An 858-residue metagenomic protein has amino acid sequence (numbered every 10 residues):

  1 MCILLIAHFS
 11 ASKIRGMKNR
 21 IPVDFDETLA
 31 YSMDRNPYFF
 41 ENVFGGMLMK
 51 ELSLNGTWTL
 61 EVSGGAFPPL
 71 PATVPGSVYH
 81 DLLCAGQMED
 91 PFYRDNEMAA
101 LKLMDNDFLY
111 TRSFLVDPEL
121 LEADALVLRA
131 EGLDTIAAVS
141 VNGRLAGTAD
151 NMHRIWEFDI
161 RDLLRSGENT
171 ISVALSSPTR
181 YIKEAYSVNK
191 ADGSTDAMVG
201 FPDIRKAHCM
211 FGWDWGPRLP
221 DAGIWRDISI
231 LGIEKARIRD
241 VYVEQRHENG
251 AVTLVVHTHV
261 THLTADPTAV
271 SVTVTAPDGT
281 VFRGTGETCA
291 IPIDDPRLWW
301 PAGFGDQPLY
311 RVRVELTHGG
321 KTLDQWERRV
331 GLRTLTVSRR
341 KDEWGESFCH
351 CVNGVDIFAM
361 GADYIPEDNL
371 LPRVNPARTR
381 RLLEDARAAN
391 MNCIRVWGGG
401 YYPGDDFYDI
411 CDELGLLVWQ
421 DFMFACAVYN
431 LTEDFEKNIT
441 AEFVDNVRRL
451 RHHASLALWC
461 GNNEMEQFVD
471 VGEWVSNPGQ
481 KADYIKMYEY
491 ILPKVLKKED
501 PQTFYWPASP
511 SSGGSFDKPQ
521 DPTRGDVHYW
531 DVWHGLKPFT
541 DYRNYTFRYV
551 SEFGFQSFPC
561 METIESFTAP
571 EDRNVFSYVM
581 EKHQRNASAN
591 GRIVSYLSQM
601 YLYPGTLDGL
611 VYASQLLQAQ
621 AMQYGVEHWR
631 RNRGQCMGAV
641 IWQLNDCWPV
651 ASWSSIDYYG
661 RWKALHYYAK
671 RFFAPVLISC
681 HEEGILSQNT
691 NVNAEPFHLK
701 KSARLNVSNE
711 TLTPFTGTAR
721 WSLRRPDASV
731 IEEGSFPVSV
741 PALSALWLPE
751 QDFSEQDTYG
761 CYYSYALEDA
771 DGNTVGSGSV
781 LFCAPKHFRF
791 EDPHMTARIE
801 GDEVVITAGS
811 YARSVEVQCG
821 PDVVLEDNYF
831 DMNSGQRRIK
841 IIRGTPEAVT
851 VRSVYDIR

Functional and structural regions predicted by a protein language model:
A11-R15, D24, A30-C393, T523 (+3 more regions): Secreted/periplasmic carbohydrate-active enzymes, especially glycoside hydrolases
V62-S63, P220-G223, W459, K494-K497 (+2 more regions): Substrate-binding clefts and catalytic carboxylate motifs of secreted carbohydrate-active enzymes
D214-P217, P301, D363-N375, M391-G400 (+4 more regions): The substrate-binding groove and active-site-proximal loops of carbohydrate-active enzymes, especially glycoside
I357, A389-C393, D412-L417, H452-L458 (+2 more regions): Loop/turn elements at helix/coil->beta-strand transitions in domains of secreted/extracellular proteins
M360-A362, I394-V396, V418-Q420, Y549-S551 (+1 more regions): Hydrophobic faces of well-ordered beta-strands that scaffold small-molecule active sites in alpha/beta enzyme cores
C393-K437, P519-Y529, W533-L536: Aromatic-lined substrate-binding rim segments of carbohydrate-active enzymes
L431-G514: Active-site neighborhood of glycoside hydrolase catalytic domains
